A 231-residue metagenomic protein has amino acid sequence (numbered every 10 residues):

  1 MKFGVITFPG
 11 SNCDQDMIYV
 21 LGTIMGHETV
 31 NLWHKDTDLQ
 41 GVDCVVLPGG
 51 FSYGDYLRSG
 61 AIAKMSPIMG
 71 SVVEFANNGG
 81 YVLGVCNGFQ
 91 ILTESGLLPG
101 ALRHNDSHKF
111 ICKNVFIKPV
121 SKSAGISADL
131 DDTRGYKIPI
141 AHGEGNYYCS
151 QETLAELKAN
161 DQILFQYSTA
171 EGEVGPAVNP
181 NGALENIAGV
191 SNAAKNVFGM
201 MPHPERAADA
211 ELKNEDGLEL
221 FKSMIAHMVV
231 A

Functional and structural regions predicted by a protein language model:
M1-V85, L92-P99, H104-I111, K118 (+3 more regions): N-terminal beta1-alpha1 cap of cysteine-dependent amidohydrolase-like domains
S52-Y53, F89-I91, Y147, E171: Glycine-rich nucleotide phosphate-binding loop and flanking beta-alpha elements of Rossmann-like dinucleotide-binding
V73-N77, L102-A231: Amide-donor transfer/coupling interface in amidating biosynthetic enzymes
G88-F89, S123: Short, flexible active-site-adjacent loop segments at beta-strand->alpha-helix junctions, enriched in small/polar
